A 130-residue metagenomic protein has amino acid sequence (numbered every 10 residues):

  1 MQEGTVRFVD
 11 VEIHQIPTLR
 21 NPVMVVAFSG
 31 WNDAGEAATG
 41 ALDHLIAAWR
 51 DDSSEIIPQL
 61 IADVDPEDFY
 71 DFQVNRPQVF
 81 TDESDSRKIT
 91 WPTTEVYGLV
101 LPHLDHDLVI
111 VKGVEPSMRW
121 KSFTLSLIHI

Functional and structural regions predicted by a protein language model:
Q2-P22, V26-G113: N-terminal short beta-loop-beta anion/metal-coordinating cradle
W31, R119-W120: Tryptophan-centered motif/residue detector
A38-T39, K121-T124: Conserved strand-to-helix beginnings and helix N-cap segments that scaffold or border functional pockets
D105-H106, E115-M118, L125: Non-transmembrane, aqueous-exposed alpha-helical and coiled segments at domain scale
I128-I130: Conserved small/polar residues in nucleotide/adenosyl-binding loops
